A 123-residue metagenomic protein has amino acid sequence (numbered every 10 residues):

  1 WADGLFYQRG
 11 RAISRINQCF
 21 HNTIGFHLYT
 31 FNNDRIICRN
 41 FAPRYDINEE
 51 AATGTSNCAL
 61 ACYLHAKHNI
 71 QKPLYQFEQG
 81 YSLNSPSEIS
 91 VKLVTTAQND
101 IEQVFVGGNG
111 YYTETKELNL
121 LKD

Functional and structural regions predicted by a protein language model:
W1-D123: Active-site proximal loop and beta-alpha junction motif in alpha/beta enzyme cores
